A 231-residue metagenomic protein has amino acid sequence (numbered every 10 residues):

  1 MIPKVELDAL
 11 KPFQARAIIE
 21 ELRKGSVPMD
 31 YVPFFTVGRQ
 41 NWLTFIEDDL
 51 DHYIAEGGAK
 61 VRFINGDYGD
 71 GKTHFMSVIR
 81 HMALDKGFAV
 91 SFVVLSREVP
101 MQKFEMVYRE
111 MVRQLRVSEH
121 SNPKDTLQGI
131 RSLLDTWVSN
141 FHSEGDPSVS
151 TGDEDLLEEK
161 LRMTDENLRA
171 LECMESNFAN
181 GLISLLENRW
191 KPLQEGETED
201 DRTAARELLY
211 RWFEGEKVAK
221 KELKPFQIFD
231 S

Functional and structural regions predicted by a protein language model:
M1-A59, L156: A short, basic N-terminal segment
I64: Hydrophobic anchor at the beta1->P-loop junction of P-loop NTPases
D67: P-loop (Walker A) phosphate-binding loop of NTP-binding proteins
D70, H74-S231: P-loop NTPase nucleotide-binding core
